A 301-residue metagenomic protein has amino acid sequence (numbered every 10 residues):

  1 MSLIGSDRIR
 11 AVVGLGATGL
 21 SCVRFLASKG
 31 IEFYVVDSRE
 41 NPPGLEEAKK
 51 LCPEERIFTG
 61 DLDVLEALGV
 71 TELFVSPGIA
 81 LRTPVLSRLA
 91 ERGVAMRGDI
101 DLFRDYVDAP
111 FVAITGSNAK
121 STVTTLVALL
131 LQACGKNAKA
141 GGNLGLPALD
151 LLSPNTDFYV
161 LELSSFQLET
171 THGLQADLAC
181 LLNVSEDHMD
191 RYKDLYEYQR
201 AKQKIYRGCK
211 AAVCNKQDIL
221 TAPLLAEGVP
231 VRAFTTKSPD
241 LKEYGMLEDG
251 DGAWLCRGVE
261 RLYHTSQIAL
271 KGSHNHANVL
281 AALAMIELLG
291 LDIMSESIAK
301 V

Functional and structural regions predicted by a protein language model:
M1-G98, L102, K271, L291: N-terminal leader/targeting and accessory segments in enzymes
R8, V13-L15, D194-Y196, P230-V301: Adenine nucleotide phosphate-binding catalytic loops in nucleotide-utilizing enzymes
V12, F33-D37, I57-F58, L73-V75 (+4 more regions): Short, hydrophobic beta-strand segments that form beta-sheet elements in well-ordered domains
L15, S38, G116-S117, N143 (+1 more regions): Cofactor-binding loop segments of dinucleotide-utilizing enzymes, especially the Rossmann-like FAD- and NAD(P)+-binding
A27, L65-L68, P77-P230, A284 (+1 more regions): Phosphate-binding loop of NTP-binding sites
L62, F166, A299-K300: Short, solvent-exposed loop/turn elements at beta->coil junctions and helix N-caps that rim active or binding pockets
V70-S76, P110-G116, K242-L255: Short, surface-exposed amphipathic charged segments that create phosphate/polyanion-binding patches used for binding
